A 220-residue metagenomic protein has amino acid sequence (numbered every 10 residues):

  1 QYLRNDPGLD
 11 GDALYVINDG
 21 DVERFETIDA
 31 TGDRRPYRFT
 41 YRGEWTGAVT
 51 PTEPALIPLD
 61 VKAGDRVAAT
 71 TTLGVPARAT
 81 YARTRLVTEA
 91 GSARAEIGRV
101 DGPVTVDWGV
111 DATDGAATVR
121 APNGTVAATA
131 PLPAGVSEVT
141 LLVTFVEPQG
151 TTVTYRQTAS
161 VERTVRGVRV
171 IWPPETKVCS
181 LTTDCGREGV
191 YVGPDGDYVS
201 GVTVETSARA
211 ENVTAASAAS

Functional and structural regions predicted by a protein language model:
Q1-S220: C-terminal luminal/periplasmic domains and tails of membrane-associated envelope-modifying transferases
